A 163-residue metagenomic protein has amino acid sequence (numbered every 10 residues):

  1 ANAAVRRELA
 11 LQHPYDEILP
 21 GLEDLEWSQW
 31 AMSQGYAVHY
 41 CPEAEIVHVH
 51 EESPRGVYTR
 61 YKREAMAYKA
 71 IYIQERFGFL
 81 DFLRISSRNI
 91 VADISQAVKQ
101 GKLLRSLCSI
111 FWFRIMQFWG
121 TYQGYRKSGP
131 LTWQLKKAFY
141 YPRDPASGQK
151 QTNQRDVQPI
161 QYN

Functional and structural regions predicted by a protein language model:
A1-H13: Conserved nucleotide-sugar donor-binding and metal-coordinating catalytic region shared by glycosyltransferases
A4, G21, Y40: Short aromatic/basic micro-patch
E8, E26, E45: Active-site phosphate/pyrophosphate-handling residues
L11, P20, V47: Nucleotide phosphate-binding site architecture
P20-Q29: Acidic donor-binding loop at a coil-to-helix junction in glycosyltransferase catalytic cores that engages
V38, V47-Q117: Active-site-adjacent helix/loop segment of glycosyltransferases that harbors family-specific signature motifs
I85-S86, D93-I94, Q100-N163: Juxtamembrane C-terminal module of membrane proteins
